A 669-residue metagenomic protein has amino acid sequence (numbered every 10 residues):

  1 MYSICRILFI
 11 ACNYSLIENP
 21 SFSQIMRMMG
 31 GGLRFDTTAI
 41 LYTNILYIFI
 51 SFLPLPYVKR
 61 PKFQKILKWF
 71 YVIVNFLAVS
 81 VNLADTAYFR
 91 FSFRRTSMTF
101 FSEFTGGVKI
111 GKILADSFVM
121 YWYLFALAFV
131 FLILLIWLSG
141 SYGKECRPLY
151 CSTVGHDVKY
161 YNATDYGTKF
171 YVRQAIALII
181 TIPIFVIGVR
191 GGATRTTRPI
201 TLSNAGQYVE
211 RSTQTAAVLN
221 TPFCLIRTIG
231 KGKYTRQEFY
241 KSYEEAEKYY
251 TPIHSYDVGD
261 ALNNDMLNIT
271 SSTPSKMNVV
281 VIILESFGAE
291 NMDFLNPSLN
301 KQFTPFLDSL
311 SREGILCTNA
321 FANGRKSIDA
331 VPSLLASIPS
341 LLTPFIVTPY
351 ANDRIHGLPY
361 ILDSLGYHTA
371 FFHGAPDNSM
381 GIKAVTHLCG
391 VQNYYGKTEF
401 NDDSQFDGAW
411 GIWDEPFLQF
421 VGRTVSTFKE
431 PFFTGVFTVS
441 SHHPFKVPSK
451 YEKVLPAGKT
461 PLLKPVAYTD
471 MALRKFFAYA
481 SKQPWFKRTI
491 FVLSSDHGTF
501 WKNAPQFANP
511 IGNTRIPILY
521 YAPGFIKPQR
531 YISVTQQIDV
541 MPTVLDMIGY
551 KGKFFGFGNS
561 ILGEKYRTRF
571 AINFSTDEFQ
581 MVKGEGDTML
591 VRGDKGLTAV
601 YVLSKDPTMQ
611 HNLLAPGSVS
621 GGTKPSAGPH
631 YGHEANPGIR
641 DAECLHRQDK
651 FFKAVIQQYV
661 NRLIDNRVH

Functional and structural regions predicted by a protein language model:
M1-Y234: Transmembrane and membrane-interface helices of multi-pass, inner-membrane envelope-modifying transferases
L33, K233-Q237, P444, K553: Proline-centered turn/helix-capping motifs that create local helix->coil transitions or kinks
T43, R90, M120, T235 (+3 more regions): Generic macromolecular interface patches on structured domains
K62, I66, R236-A246, V347-A351 (+1 more regions): Short alpha-helical "patches" and their helix-cap loops
A115, Q207-Q214, V218-F223, R227-L267 (+4 more regions): The feature marks either
Y121, F125, F129, E244-H254 (+1 more regions): Long, well-ordered, tryptophan-enriched scaffold segments
T251-H669: Solvent-exposed soluble domains appended to multi-pass membrane proteins
